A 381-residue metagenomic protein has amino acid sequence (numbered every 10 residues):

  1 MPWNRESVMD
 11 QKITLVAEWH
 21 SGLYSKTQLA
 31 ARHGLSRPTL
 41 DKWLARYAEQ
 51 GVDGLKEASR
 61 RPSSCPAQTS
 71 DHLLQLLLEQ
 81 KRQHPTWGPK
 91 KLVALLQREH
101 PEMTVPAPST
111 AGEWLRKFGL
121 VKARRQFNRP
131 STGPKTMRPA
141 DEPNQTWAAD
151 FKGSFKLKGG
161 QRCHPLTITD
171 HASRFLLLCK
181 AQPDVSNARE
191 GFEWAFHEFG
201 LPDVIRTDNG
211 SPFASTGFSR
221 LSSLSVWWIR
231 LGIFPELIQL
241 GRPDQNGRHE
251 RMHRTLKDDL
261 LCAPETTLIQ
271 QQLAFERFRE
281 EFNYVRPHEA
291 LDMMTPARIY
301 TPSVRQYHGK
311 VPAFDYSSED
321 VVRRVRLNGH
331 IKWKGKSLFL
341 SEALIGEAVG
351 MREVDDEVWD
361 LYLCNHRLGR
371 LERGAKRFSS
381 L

Functional and structural regions predicted by a protein language model:
M1-T14, S63-D71: Short, Lys/Arg-enriched anionic-surface-contact patches
S7-Y24, L74-Q83: Short, amphipathic alpha-helical "recognition" segments used to contact nucleic acids or chromatin
L15, L29, L40-W43, G51 (+16 more regions): Mobile genetic element proteins and their domesticated derivatives, centered on retroelements and DNA transposons
V52-A148, S154, S222, T295-Y307: Basic, flexible linker segments flanking DNA-binding modules in nucleic acid-interacting mobile-element proteins
Q68, H72, E113-D170, F175 (+4 more regions): Mobile-element integrase/transposase regions, centering on the N-terminal DNA-binding/Zn-coordinating module
P183, A195-G217, Q239-G241, N246 (+1 more regions): Acidic/histidine-rich, metal-coordinating catalytic segments
G217, S223-H308, G350, V354-D355: Charged alpha-helix within mobile-element recombinases
R279, N283-L381: C-terminal, beta-rich DNA-binding module of retroviral/retroelements integrases
